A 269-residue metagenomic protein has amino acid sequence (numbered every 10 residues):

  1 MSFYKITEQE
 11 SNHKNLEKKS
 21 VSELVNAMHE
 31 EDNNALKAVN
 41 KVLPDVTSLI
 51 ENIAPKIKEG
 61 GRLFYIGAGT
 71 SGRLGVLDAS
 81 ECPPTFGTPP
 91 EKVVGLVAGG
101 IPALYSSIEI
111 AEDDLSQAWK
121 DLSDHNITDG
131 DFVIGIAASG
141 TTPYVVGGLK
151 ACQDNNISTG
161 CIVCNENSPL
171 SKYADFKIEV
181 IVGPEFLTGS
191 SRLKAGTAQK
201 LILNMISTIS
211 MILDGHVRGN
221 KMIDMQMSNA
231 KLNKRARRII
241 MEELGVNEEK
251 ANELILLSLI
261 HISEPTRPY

Functional and structural regions predicted by a protein language model:
M1-A38: Cofactor-/ligand-binding subdomain signature composed of acidic, glycine-rich, tryptophan-containing flexible loops
S2-K5, S228-R235, L256-L259: Short acidic alpha-helix initiation/capping motifs at coil-to-helix transition points, especially at protein N-termini
E31-K41, S107, F132-G135: Short, basic, glycine/proline-bearing loop/turn elements
K41-K56: A short, well-structured juxtamembrane/interface segment
F64, A68-L201, T208-H216: Glycine-rich phosphate-binding loops that contact phosphosugars or nucleotide phosphates
T208-E243, E248: Internal, active-site/partner-interface "lid" segment
A251-N252: Small-residue helix-packing motif on alpha-helices
I260-Y269: Single conserved hydrophobic/aromatic residue that forms the stacking wall/gate of nucleotide- or nucleobase-binding
